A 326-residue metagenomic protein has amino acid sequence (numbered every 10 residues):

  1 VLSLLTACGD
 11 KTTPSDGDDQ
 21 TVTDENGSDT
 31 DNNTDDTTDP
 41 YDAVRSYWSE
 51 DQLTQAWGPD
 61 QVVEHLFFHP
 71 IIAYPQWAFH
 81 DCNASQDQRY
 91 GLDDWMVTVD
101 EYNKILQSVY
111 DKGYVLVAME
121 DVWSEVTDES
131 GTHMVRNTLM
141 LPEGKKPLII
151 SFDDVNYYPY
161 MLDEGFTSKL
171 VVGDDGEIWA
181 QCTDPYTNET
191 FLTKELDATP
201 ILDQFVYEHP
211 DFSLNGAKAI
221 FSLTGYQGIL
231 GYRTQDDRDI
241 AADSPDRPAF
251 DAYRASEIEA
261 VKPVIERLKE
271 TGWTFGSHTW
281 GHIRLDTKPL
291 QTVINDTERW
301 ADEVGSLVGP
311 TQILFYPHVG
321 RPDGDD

Functional and structural regions predicted by a protein language model:
L4-A7: C-terminal motif of bacterial Sec signal peptides marking the signal peptidase cleavage site
G9-T37: Short, low-complexity, disordered segments immediately C-terminal to signal peptides in bacterial exported proteins
D31-N32, D60, R136-N137: Residue-level signal for protein termini and structural transition zones
D39-D94, S151-N156: Boundary/entry segment of secreted carbohydrate-active catalytic domains
L66-A78, E129-M134, L141-L148, V155-P322: Metal-dependent polysaccharide deacetylase catalytic core of the NodB/CE4 family, i.e., the active-site-bearing domain
V97-R136, S256, G305: C-terminal domain-boundary segment and adjacent tail
